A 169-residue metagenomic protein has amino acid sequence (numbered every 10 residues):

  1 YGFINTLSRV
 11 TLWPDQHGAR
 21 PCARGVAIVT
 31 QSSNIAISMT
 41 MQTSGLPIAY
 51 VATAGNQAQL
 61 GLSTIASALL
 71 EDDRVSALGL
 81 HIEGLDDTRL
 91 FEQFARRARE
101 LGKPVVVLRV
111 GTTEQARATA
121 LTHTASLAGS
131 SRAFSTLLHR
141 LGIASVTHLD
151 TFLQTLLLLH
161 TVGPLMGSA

Functional and structural regions predicted by a protein language model:
Y1-A169: Catalytic-core regions of core metabolic enzymes, especially those transforming organic acids/acyl-group intermediates
